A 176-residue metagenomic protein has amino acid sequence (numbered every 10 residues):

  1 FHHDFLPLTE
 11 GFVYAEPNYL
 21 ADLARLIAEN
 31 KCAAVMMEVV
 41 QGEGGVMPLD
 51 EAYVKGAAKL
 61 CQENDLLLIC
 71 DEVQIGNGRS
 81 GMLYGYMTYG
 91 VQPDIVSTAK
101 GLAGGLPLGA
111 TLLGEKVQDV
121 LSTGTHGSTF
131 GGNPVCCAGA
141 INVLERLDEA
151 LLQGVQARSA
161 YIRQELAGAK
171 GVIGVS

Functional and structural regions predicted by a protein language model:
F1-S176: Conserved N-terminal phosphate-binding loop of PLP-dependent enzymes in the Aspartate aminotransferase
